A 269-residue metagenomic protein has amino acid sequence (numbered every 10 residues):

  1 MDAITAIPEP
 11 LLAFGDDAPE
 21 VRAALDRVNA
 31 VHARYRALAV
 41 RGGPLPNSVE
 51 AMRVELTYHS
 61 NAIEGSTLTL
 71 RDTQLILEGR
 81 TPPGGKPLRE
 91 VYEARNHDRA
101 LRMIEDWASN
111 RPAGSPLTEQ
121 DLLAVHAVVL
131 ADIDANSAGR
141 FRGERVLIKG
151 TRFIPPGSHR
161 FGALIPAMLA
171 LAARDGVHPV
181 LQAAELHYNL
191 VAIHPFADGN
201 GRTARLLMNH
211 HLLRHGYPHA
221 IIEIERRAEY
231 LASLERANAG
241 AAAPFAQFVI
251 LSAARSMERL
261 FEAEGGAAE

Functional and structural regions predicted by a protein language model:
M1-D198, R202-E269: FIC/Doc superfamily catalytic core
